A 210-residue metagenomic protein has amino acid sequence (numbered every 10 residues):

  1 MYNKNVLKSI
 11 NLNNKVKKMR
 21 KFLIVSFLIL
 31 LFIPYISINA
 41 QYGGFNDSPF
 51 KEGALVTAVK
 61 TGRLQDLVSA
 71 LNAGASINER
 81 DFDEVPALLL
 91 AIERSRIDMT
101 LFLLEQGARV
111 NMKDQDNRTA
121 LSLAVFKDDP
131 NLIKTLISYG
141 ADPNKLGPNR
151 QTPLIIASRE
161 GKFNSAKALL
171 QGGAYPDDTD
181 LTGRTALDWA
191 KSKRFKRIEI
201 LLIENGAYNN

Functional and structural regions predicted by a protein language model:
S26-P34: Bacterial N-terminal signal peptides
S37, Q41-A54, G172, K191-N210: Ankyrin-repeat-protein effector appendages
T57-G62, L90-R96, L123-D129, I156-K162 (+1 more regions): Ankyrin repeat A-helix N-terminal signature
R63-L71, R96-L104, D129-I137, K162-L170 (+1 more regions): Ankyrin repeat structural motif
E93, D114-Y139, G147-N149: Alpha-helical adaptor scaffolds
